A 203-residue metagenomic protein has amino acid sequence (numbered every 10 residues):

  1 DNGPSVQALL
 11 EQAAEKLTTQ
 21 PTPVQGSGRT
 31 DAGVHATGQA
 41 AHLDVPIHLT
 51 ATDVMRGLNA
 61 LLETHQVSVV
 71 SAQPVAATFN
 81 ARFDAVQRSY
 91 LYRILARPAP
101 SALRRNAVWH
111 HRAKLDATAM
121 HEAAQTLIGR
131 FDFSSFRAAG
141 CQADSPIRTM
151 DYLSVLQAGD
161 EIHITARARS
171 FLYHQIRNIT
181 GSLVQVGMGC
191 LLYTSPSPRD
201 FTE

Functional and structural regions predicted by a protein language model:
D1-S195: Structured-RNA-binding interfaces characteristic of tRNA pseudouridine synthases
Y193-E203: Single conserved hydrophobic/aromatic residue that forms the stacking wall/gate of nucleotide- or nucleobase-binding
